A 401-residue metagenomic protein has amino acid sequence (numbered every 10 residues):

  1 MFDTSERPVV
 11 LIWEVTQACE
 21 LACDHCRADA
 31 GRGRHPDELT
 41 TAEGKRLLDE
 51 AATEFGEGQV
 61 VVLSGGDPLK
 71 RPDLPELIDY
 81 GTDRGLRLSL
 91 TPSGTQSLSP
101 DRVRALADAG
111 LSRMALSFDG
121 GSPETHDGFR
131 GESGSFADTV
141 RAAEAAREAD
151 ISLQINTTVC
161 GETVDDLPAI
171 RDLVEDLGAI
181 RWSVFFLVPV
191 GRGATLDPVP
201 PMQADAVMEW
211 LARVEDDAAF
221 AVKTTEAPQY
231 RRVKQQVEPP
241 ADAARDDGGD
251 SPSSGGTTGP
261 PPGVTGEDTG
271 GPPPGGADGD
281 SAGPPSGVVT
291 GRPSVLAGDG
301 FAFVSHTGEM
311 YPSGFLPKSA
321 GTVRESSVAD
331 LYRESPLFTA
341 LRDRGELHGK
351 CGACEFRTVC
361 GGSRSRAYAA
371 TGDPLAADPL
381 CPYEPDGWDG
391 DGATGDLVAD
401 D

Functional and structural regions predicted by a protein language model:
M1-A109, R113: Conserved alpha-helical substructure of the radical SAM core
M1-I12, T53-F55, P272, G279 (+3 more regions): N-terminal [4Fe-4S]-dependent radical SAM core
D3, T290-V295, F301, L341-R344: Short Gly/Pro-enriched turn/cap motifs at secondary-structure boundaries
R7, Q17, R147, L296 (+1 more regions): Residue-level preference for beta-strand/loop junctions
V9, Q59, G298, G314 (+1 more regions): Exposed loop/turn and edge beta-strand positions of beta-sandwich/beta-sheet ligand-binding modules
R34-H35, R87, D108-A109, S117-D119 (+5 more regions): Radical SAM enzyme [4Fe-4S]-AdoMet core and its adjacent flexible, acidic and glycine-rich loops/tails across
S253-T258, T269, M310, F315-D401: Flexible mid-to-C-terminal extensions adjoining Fe-S/redox cofactors in radical SAM and related proteins
